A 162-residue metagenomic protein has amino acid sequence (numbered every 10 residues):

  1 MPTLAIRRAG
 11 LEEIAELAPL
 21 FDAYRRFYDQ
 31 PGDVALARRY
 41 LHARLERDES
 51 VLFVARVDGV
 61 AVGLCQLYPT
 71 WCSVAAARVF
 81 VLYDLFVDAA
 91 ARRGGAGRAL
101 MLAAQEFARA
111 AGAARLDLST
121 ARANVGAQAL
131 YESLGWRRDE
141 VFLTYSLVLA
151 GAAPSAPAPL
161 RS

Functional and structural regions predicted by a protein language model:
A5-P19: A short beta-loop-alpha structural element at the N-terminal edge of CoA-dependent acyl/N-acetyltransferase catalytic
A18-A43: Conserved GNAT-fold acetyl-CoA-binding loop/helix
H42-V54, V81: A short helix-loop-beta-strand connector motif used in the catalytic cores of GNAT acetyltransferases and, in some
V54, V60-P69, V81: Conserved beta-strand in the GNAT
A55, R93-R98: Glycine-rich acyl-CoA binding loop
L85-R92: A short, internal acetyl-CoA/4′-phosphopantetheine-binding micro-motif in the GNAT/acyltransferase core
R98, L102, R122-V141, L147: Conserved active-site alpha-helix within GNAT-family acetyltransferase domains
R109-S119: Conserved GNAT acetyl-CoA-binding A-motif
